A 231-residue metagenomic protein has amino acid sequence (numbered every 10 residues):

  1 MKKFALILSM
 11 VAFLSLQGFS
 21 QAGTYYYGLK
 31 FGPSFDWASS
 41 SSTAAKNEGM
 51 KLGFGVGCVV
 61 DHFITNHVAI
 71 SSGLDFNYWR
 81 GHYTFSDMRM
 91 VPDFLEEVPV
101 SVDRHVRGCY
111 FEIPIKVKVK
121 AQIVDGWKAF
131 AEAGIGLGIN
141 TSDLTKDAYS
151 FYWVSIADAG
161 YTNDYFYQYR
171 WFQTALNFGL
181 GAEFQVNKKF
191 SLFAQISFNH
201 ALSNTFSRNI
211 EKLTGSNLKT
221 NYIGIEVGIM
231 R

Functional and structural regions predicted by a protein language model:
M1-F4, Q21: Positively charged n-region of N-terminal signal peptides that target proteins for export
F4-L16: Sec-dependent N-terminal signal peptides
F19-V60, M230: Short glycine/proline- and aromatic-enriched beta-strand/turn motifs that initiate or cap beta-hairpins
Q21-G23, N66, I70, C109 (+2 more regions): Short coil turns and loop connectors of transmembrane beta-barrels in diderm outer membranes and organellar homologs
Y26, K219-R231: Outer-membrane beta-barrel "beta-signal"
Y26-K30, A69-S71, K128-E132, S191-Q195 (+1 more regions): Residue-level detector of the transmembrane beta-barrel scaffold of outer-membrane proteins
W37-K51, W79-Y110, I139-Q173, A201-G224: Extracellular/periplasm-exposed beta-strand and loop segments of Gram-negative cell-envelope proteins, dominated by
H62, I113, K118-I210, M230-R231: Outer-membrane beta-barrel transmembrane domain signature
